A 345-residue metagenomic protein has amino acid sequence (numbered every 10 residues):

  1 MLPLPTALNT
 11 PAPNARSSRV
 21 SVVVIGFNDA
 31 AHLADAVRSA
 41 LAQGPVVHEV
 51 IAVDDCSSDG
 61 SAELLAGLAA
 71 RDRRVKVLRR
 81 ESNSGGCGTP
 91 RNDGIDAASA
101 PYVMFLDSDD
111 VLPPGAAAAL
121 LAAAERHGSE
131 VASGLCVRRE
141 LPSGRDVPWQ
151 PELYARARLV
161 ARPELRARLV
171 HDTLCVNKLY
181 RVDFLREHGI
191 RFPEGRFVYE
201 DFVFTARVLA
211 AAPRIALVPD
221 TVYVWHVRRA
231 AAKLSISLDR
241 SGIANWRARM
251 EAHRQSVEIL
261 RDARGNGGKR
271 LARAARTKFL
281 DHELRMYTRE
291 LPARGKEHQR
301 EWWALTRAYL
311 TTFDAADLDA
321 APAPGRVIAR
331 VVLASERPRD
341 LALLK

Functional and structural regions predicted by a protein language model:
L2-P11, H226-K345: C-terminal subregions of glycosyltransferases and related glycan-biosynthesis enzymes
L2-R249: Nucleotide-sugar donor-binding/catalytic module of glycosyltransferases that assemble extracellular/cell-envelope
